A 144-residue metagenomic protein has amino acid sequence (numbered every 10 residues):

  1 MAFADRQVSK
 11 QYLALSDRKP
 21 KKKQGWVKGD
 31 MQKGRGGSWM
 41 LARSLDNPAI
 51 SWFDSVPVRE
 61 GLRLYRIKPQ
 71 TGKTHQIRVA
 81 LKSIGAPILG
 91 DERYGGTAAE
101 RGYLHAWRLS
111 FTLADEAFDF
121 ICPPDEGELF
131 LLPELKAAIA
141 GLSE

Functional and structural regions predicted by a protein language model:
M1-E144: RNA pseudouridine synthases
